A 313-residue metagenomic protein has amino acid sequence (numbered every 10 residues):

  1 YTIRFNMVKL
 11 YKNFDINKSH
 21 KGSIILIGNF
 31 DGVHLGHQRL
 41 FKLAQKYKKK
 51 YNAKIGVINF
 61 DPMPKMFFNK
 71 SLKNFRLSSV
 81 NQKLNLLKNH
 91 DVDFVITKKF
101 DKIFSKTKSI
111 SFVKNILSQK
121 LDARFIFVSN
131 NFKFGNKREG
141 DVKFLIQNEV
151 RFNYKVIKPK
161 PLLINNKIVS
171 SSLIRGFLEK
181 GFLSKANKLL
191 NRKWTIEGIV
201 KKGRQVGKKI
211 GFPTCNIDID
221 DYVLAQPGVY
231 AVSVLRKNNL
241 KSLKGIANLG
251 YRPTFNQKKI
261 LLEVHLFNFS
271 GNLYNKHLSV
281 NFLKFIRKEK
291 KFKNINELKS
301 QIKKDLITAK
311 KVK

Functional and structural regions predicted by a protein language model:
Y1-N6: Short, Lys/Arg-enriched N-terminal segments with co-localized hydrophobic residues within the first ~10-30 amino acids
V8-D15, I96: Short acidic-hydrophobic, aromatic-tinged amphipathic segments that line or gate anion-handling sites
F14-S79: N-terminal catalytic cores of NTP/NDP-binding nucleotidyl/phosphoryl-transfer enzymes
H34, L87, I126, A186 (+2 more regions): Residue-level signal for inorganic ion chemistry
I55-K120: Active-site-proximal cofactor/substrate-binding loop regions of enzyme domains
K106-P213, K293-E297: Classical nucleotidyltransferase
K202-K313: Phosphate/ribose-recognition catalytic cores of enzymes acting on nucleotide-derived substrates
